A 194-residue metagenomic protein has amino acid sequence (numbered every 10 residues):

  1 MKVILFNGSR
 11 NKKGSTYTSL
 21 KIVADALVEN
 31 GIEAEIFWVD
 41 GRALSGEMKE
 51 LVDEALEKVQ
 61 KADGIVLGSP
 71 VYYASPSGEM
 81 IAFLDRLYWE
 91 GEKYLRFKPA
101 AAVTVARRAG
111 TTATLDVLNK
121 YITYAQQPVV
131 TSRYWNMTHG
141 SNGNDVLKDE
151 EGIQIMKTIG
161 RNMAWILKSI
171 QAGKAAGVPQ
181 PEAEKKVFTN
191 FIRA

Functional and structural regions predicted by a protein language model:
M1-E92, L147-A194: N-terminal beta1-alpha1-beta2 submodule of the flavodoxin-like/Rossmannoid cofactor-binding fold
E35-L44, S132-N142: Short connector loops at secondary-structure junctions
L95-H139, D145, E150-K157: Short, glycine-/small-residue-rich phosphate/pyrophosphate-handling segment
